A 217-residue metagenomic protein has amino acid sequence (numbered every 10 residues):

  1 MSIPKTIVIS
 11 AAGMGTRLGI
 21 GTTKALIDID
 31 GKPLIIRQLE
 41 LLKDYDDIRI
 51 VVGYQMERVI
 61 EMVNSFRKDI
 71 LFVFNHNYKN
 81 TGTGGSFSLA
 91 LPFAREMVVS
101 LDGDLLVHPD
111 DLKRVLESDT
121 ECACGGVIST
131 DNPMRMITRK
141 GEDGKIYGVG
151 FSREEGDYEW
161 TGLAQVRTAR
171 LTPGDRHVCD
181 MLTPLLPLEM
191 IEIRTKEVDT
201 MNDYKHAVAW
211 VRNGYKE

Functional and structural regions predicted by a protein language model:
S2-I7, D157-E217: Conserved alpha/beta core of the MobA/IspD/sugar-nucleotide pyrophosphorylase nucleotidyltransferase superfamily
S2-I9, K32-V98: Conserved N-terminal catalytic core of the sugar/cofactor nucleotidyltransferase
I3-I29: Glycine-rich N-terminal loop/short-helix segment of MobA-like nucleotidyltransferase
A12, G53, G103: Cofactor-binding loop segments of dinucleotide-utilizing enzymes, especially the Rossmann-like FAD- and NAD(P)+-binding
L18, V59-V63, A207: Hydrophobic packing residues within well-ordered alpha-helices of enzyme cores
A25, D69-L71, P187-E189: Conserved beta-strand segments of alpha/beta enzyme cores
E61, R67-G141: Conserved beta-loop-beta/alpha segment of the NTase-like Rossmann-fold superfamily that binds/positions NTPs
H108-P184, E189: Conserved core of the sugar-phosphate nucleotidyltransferase
